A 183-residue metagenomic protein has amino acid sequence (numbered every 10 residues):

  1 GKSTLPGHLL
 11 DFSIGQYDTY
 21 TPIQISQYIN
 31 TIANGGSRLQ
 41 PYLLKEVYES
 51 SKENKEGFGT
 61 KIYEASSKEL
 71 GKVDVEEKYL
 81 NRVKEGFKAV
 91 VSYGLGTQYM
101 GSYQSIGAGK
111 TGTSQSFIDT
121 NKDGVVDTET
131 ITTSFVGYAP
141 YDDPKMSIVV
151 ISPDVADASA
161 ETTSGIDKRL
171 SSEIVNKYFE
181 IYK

Functional and structural regions predicted by a protein language model:
K2-E69, K78, K84-K183: Active-site beta-strand/loop architecture of penicillin-binding DD-peptidases
K72-V73: HHCC-type zinc-binding knuckle of retroelement integrases
